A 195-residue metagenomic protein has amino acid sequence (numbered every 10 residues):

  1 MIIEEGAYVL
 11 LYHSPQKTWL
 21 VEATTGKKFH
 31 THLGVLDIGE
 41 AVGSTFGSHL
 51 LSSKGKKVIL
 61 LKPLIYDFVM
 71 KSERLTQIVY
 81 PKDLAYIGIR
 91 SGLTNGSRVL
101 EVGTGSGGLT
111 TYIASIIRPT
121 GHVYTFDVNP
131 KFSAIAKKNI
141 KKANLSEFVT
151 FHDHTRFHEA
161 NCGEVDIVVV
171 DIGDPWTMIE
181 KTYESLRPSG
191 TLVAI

Functional and structural regions predicted by a protein language model:
M1, K71-A85: Conserved SAM-binding loop and adjacent beta-strand
M1-L61: N-terminal auxiliary segments of SAM/dcSAM-dependent transferases
I89-T94, I116, A160-C162: Glycine-rich helix-loop-beta junction characteristic of Rossmann-like nucleotide cofactor-binding loops
T94-G105: Conserved class I S-adenosyl-L-methionine
S97, G121, G190: Glycine-centered, small-residue-biased loops immediately flanking beta-strands in adenine/cofactor-binding cores
S106-P119: Conserved SAM-binding loop of SAM-dependent methyltransferases across substrates and taxa, primarily the Class I
A114-S115, T177-T191: A short glycine-rich, Lys/Arg-flanked "PGG" loop and its adjoining helix->strand segment in the class I
F126-P175: S-adenosyl-L-methionine
